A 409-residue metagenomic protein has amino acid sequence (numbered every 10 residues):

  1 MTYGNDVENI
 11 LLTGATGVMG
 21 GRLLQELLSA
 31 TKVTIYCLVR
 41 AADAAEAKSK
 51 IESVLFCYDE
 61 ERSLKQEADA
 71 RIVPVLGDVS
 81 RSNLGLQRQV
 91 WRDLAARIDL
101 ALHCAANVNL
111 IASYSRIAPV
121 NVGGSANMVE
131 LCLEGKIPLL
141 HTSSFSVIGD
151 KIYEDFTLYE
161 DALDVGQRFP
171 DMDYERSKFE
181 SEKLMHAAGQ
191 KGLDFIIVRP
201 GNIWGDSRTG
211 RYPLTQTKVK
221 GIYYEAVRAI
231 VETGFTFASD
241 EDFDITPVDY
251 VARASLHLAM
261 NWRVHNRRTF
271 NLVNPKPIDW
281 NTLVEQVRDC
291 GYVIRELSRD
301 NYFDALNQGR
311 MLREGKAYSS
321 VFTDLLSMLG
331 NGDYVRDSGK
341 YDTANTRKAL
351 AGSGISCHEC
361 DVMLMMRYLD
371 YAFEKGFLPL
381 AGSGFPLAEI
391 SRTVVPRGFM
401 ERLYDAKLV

Functional and structural regions predicted by a protein language model:
M1-L100, C104, P396-V409: N-terminal Rossmann/SDR dinucleotide-binding element
N9, K32, Y36-V39, K340-V409: Amphipathic terminal alpha-helices
A95-A96, L100-C104, I111-P119, G123-D173 (+1 more regions): Conserved Rossmann-fold NAD(P)-dependent oxidoreductase catalytic core, especially the SDR/UDP-sugar
A118-V122, P170-F179, Q216, K220 (+1 more regions): Short-chain dehydrogenase/reductase
A126, F179-H186: Conserved active-site helix of classical SDR/Rossmann-fold NAD(P)-dependent CH-OH oxidoreductases
Y153-Y159, H186-D244, V248-R253, H257-A259: NAD(P)-dependent short-chain dehydrogenase/reductase
H257-L329, A372-V409: Mid/C-terminal beta-alpha module of Rossmann-like enzyme folds, strongest in SDR-family dehydrogenases/epimerases
